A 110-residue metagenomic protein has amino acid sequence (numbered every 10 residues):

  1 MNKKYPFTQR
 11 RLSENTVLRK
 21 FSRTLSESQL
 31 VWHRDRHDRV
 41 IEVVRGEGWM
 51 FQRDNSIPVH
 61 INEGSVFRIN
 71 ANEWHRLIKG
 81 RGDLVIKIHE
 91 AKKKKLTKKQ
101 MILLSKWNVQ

Functional and structural regions predicted by a protein language model:
N2-R19: Transition segment at domain starts
T16-R36, F67-A71: Conserved short histidine dyad/triad with adjacent acidic residue
R34-M50: Short, conserved beta-strand element in jelly-roll/cupin
H37, E47, N55, E73 (+1 more regions): A generic "binding-loop/recognition-motif" signal
W49, S56-V59, L84, K92-K94: Short, surface-exposed beta-strand-loop junctions and turns on beta-sheet-rich folds
R53-E73: Short acidic-glycine-tyrosine-enriched beta hairpin
N70-L96: Ligand-binding loop in jelly-roll beta-barrel domains
L103-K106: Phosphate/adenylate-binding glycine loop and adjacent helical scaffold
